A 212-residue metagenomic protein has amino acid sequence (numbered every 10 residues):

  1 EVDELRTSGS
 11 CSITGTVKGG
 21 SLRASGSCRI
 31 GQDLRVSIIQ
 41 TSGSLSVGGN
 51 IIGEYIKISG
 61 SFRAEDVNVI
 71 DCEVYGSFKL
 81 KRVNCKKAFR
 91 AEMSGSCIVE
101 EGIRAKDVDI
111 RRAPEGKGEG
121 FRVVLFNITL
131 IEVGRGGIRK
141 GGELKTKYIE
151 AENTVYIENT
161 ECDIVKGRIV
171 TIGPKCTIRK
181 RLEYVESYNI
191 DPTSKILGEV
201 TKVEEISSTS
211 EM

Functional and structural regions predicted by a protein language model:
E1-M212: Extended beta-solenoid/beta-helix repeat architectures
